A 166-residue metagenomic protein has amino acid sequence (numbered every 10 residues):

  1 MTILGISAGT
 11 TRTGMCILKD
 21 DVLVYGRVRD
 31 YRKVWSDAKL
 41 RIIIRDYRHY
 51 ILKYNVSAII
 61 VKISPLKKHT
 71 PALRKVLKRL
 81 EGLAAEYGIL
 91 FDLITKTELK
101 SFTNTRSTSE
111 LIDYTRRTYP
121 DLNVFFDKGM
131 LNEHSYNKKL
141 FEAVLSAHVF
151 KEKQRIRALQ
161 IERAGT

Functional and structural regions predicted by a protein language model:
M1-T166: Phosphate- and other anionic-substrate recognition elements at nucleic-acid/protein interfaces
